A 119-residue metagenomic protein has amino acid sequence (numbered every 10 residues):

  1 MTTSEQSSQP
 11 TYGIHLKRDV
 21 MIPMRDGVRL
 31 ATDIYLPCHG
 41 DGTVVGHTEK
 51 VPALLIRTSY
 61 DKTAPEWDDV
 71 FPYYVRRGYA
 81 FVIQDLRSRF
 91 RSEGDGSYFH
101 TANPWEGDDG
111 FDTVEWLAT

Functional and structural regions predicted by a protein language model:
T3-E49: N-terminal cap/lid segment of alpha/beta-hydrolase-fold proteins
C38-A118: Cap/lid segment of the alpha/beta-hydrolase catalytic domain
